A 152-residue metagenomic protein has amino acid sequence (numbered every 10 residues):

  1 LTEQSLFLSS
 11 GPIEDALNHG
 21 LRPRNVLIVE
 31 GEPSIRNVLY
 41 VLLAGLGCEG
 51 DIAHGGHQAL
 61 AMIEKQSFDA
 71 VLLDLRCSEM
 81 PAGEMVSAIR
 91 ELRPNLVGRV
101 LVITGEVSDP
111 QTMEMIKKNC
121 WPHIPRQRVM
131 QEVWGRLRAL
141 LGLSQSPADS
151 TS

Functional and structural regions predicted by a protein language model:
L1-P33, Y40, R90-L96, T112-E114 (+1 more regions): Non-catalytic signal-transmission and effector/linker regions of two-component phosphorelay proteins
P33-D51: Two-component/phosphorelay signaling modules centered on CheY-like receiver
V41-L46, M62, M115-I116: Alpha-helical interaction/dimerization surfaces of two-component signaling modules
I52-A70: Acidic, metal-coordinating helix/loop segments flanking the phosphotransfer/catalytic sites of two-component signaling
E64-Q66, I89-G98, K118: Conserved phosphotransfer cores of two-component systems
L73-R90, L96: Conserved phosphotransfer microenvironments
G83-E84, G105-R126, Q131-G135: Alpha4 helix (beta4-alpha4-beta5 surface) of REC/receiver domains from two-component response regulators
